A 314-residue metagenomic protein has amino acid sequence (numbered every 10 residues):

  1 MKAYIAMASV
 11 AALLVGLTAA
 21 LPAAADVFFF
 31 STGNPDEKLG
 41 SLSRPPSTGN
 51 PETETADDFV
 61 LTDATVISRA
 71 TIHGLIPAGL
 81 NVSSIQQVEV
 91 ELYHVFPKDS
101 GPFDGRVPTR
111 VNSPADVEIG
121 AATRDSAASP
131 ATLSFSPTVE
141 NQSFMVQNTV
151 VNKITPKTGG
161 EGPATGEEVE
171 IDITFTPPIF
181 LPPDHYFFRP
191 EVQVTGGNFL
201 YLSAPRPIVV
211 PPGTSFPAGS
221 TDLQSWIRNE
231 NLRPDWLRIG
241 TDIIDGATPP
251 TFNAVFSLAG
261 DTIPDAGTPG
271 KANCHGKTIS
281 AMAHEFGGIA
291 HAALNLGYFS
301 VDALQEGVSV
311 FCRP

Functional and structural regions predicted by a protein language model:
M1-V10: Bacterial N-terminal signal peptides that target proteins for export
L14-P22: C-terminal segment of classical bacterial N-terminal signal peptides
L21-T48, D104-R106, D261-A281: Boundary/junction segments of secreted and surface-exposed precursor proteins
E52, I76, V82-S220: Aromatic- and Gly/Pro-enriched, solvent-exposed loop/edge beta-strand patches characteristic of beta-rich domains
T62-T71, I85, P183: Extended extracellular/luminal ectodomain segments enriched in beta-structured repeat modules
P207-I263: PGST-rich, cysteine-poor low-complexity/disordered linker and tail segments that act as flexible spacers
I263-P314: Soluble extracellular-acting proteins and domains
